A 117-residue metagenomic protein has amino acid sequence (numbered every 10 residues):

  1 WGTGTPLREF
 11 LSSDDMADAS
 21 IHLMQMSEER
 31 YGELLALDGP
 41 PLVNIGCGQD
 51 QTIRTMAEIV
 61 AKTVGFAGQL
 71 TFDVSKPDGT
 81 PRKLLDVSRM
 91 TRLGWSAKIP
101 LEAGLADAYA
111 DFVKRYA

Functional and structural regions predicted by a protein language model:
W1-A117: C-terminal substrate-binding subdomain of Rossmann-fold SDR/epimerase-dehydratase oxidoreductases
